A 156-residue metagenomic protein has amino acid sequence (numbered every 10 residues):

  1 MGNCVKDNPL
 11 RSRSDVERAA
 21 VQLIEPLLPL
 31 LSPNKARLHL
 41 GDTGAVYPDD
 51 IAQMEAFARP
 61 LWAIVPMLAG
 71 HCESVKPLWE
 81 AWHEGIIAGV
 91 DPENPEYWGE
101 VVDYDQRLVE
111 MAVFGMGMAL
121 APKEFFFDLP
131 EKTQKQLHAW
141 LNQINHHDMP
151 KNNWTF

Functional and structural regions predicted by a protein language model:
M1-E55, P77-G85: Low-complexity, Ser/Thr/Pro/Gly-enriched N-terminal "stalk/linker" regions
Q53-M54, I64-P66, V75, W79-F156: Aromatic-lined, polymer-binding surfaces characteristic of secreted/periplasmic polysaccharide-degrading enzymes
A69-H71: Short, well-structured hydrophobic secondary-structure segments
